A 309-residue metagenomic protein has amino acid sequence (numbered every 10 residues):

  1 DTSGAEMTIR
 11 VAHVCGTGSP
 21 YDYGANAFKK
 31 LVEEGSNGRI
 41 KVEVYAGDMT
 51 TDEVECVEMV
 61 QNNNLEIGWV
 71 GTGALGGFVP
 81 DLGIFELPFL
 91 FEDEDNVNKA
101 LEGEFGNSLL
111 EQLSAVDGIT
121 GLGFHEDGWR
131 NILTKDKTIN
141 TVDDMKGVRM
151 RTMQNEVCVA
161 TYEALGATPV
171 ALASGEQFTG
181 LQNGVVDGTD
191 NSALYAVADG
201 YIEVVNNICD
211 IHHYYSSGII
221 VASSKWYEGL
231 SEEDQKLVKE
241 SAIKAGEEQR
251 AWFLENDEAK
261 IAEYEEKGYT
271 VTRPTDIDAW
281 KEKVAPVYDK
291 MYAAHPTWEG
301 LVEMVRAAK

Functional and structural regions predicted by a protein language model:
D1-N96, F105, S114-K309: N-terminal secretory/targeting leader peptides
A100-L110: Signature of the catalytic double-stranded beta-helix
